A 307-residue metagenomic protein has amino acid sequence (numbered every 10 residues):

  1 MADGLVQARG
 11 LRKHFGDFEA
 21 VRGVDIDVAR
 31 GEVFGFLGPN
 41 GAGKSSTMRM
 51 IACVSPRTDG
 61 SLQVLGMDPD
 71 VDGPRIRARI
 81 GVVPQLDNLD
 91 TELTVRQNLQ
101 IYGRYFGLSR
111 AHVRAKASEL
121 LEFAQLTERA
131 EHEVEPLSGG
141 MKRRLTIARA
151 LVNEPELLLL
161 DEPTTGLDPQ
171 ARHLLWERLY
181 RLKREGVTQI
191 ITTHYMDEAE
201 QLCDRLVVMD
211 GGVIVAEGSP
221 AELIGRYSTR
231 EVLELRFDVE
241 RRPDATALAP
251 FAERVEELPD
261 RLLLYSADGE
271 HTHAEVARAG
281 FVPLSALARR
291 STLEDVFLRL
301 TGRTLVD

Functional and structural regions predicted by a protein language model:
Q100, R104, A111-R129: Conserved ABC ATPase "signature" region
E133-L137: Conserved ABC ATPase signature
E154: Conserved catalytic motifs of ABC-family nucleotide-binding domains
L158-D161: Catalytic Walker B motif of ABC-type/P-loop ATPase nucleotide-binding domains
W176-A267: ABC transporter nucleotide-binding domain
